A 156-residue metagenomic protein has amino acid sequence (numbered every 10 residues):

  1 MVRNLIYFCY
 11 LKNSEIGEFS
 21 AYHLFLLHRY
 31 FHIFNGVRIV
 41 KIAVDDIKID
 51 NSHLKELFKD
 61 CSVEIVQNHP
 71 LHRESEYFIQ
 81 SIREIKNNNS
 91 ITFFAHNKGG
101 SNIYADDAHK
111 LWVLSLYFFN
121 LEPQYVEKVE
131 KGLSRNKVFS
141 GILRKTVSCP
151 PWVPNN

Functional and structural regions predicted by a protein language model:
M1-N156: ER/Golgi luminal nucleotide-sugar-dependent glycosyltransferases, focusing on the catalytic module
